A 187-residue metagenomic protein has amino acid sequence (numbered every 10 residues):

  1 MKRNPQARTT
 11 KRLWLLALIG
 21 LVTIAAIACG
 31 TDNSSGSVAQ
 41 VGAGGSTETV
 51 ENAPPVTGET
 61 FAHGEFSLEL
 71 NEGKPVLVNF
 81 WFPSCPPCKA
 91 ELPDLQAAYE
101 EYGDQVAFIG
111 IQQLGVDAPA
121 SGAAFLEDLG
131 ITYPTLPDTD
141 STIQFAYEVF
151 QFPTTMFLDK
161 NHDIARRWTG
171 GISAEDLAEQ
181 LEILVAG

Functional and structural regions predicted by a protein language model:
M1-T57, A178-Q180, G187: N-terminal targeting signals for export/organelle localization
P55-V76: A short beta-strand-turn-helix
E72-K74, D104, I131-T132, V149: Active-site acidic short loop of glycosyltransferases
L77-V78, F108, T155: Hydrophobic beta-strand anchors of alpha/beta hydrolase catalytic cores
N79-C85: Aromatic-flanked redox-active Cys/Sec active sites in thiol-based oxidoreductases, especially the WC-centered
K89-L129, T139-F145: Structural microenvironment flanking redox-active thiols in thiol-disulfide oxidoreductases
A124-I131, T139-A186: Thiol/disulfide oxidoreductase modules built on the thioredoxin-like
